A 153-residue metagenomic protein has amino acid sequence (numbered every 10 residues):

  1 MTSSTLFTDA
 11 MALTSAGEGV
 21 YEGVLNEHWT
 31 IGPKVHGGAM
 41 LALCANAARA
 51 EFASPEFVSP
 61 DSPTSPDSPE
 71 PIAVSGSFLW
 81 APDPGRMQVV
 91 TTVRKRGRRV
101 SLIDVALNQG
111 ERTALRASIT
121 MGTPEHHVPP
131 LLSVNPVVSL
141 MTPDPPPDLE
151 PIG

Functional and structural regions predicted by a protein language model:
M1-G153: Terminal targeting signals and extreme-terminal segments of soluble enzymes
